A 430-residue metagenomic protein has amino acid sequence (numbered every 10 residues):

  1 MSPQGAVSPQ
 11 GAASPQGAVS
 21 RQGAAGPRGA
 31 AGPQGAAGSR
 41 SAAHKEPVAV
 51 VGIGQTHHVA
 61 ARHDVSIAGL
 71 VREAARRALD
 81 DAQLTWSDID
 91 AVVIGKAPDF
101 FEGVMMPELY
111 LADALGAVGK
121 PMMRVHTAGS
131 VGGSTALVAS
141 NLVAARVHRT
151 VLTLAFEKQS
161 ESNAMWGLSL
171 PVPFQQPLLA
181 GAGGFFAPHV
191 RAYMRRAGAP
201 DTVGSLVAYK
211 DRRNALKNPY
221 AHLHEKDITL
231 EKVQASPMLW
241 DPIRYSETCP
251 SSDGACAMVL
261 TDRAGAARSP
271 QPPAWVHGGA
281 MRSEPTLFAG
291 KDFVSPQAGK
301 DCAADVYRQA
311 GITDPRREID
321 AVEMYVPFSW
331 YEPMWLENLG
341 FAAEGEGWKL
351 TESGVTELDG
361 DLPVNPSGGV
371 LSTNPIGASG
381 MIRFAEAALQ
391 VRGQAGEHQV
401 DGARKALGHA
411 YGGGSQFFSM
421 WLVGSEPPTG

Functional and structural regions predicted by a protein language model:
S2-S39: Long, intrinsically disordered low-complexity tandem-repeat segments
G35-A68, S205-V207, M238-D305, S353-S367 (+3 more regions): Condensing-enzyme catalytic core mediating Claisen C-C bond formation in acyl metabolism
G38-S130, V138, Y193-P200, H222-L223 (+5 more regions): Conserved active-site "lid/cap" helical segment
A42-E46, V59, K96-L154, K158-F185 (+4 more regions): Conserved catalytic cysteine-centered active-site region of acyl-thioester-dependent Claisen-condensing enzymes
W86-K96, P121-T127, V151-A155, T202-Y209 (+5 more regions): Beta-strand segments within the central parallel beta-sheet cores of soluble alpha/beta enzyme folds
D99-P107, F288-D292, Y325-K349, G360 (+2 more regions): Short glycine/threonine-rich loop-to-helix capping motif typified by GTGT followed within a few residues by an Asp-Pro
H126-E157, G183-K217, M258-A264, N374-A395: Active-site-proximal alpha-helical scaffold in enzymes
A155-F156, E161-N163, G167, A208 (+4 more regions): Acyl-CoA/ACP chain-elongation machinery
